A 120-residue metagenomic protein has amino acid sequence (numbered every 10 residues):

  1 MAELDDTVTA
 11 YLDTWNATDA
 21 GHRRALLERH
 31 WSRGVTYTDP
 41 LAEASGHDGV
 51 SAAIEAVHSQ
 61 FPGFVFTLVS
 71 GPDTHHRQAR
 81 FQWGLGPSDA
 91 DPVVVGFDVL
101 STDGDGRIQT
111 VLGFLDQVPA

Functional and structural regions predicted by a protein language model:
A2-D19: Short, aromatic-enriched amphipathic alpha-helices that serve as compact interaction elements
D5, H22-R77: A solvent-exposed, acidic/Ser-Thr-rich amphipathic alpha-helical stretch
D13, A17, P40, D98: Short, flexible active-site loop motifs that bind/organize anionic cofactors or intermediates
A52, H58-A120: A beta-strand edge to alpha-helix "cap/lid" segment located at domain peripheries
